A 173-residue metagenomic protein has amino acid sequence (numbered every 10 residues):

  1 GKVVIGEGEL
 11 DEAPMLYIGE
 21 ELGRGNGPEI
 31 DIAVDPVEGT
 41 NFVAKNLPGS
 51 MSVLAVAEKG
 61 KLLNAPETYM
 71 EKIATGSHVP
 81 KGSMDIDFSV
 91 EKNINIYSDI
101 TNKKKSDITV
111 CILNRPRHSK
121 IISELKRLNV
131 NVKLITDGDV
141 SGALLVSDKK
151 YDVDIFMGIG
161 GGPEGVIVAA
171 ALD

Functional and structural regions predicted by a protein language model:
G1-A33, K92-N95, K126, V140-S141: N-terminal subdomain of lithium-sensitive/metallo-dependent phosphomonoesterases centered on the IMPase/IPPase/PAP
K2-E7, I32-V34, V43-K45, N64-A65 (+3 more regions): General beta-strand structural signal in soluble alpha/beta enzymes
G8, K59, R115, G138-V140 (+1 more regions): Short, ordered loop/turn segments at secondary-structure junctions
E9, E21-G27, D35, A44-L47 (+3 more regions): Solvent-exposed alpha-helices and their adjacent loops that cap or buttress functional pockets in soluble metabolic
P14-Y17, A44-L47, A65-T68, I121-L125 (+2 more regions): Short acidic, glycine/serine/threonine-rich loops at helix termini
G27-E38, F42-K61: DPxDG-like acidic metal-binding loop motif
V53, E58-L134: Acidic beta-strand-loop-alpha-helix segment within the catalytic core of divalent metal-dependent phosphate-processing
G138-D139, K149-D173: Glycine-rich phosphate-binding loop
